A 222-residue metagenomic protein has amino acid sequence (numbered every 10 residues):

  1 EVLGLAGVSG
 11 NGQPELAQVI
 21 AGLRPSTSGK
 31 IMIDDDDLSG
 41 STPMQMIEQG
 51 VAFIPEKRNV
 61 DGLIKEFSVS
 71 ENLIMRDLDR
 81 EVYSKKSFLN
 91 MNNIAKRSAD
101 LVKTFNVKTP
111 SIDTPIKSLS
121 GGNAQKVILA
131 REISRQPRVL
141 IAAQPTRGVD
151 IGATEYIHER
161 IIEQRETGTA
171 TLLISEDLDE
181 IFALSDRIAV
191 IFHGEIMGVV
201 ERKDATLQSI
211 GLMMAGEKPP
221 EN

Functional and structural regions predicted by a protein language model:
E1-N222: Glycine-rich phosphate-binding loops of nucleotide-dependent enzymes
